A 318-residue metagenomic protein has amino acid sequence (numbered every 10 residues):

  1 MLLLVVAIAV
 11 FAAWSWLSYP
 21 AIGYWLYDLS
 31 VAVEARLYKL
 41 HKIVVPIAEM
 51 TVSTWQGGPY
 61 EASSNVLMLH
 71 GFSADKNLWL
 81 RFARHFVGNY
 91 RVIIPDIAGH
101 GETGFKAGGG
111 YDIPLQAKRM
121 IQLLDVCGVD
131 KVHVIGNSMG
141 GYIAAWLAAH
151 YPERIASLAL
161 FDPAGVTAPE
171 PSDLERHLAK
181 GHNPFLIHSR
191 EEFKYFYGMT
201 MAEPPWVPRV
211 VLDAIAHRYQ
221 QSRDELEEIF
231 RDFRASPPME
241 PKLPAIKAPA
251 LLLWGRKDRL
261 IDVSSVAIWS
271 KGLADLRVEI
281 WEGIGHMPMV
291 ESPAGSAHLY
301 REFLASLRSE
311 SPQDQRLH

Functional and structural regions predicted by a protein language model:
M1-N65, N89-Y90, D130, A305-H318: Alpha/beta-hydrolase fold catalytic core
P20-Y24, P169-R176, L186-A245: Conserved alpha/beta-hydrolase catalytic His-Asp/Glu region
A48, W55-G57, I93-I135, H298: Active-site loop/oxyanion-hole signature of alpha/beta-hydrolase fold enzymes
Q56-E102: Conserved HGGG/HGGXW glycine-rich cap/lid loop of the alpha/beta-hydrolase fold
G136, G140, A144: Gly/Ala-rich beta-loop-alpha elbow adjacent to hydrolase catalytic centers
A145-H150, A156-H188: Flexible "cap/lid" loop of the alpha/beta hydrolase fold
I246, L252-W254, D258: Short beta-strand/loop motif that positions the catalytic acidic residue of the alpha/beta-hydrolase fold
L276-H318: Catalytic active-site module of serine/aspartate enzymes centered on a nucleophile-bearing elbow/loop
